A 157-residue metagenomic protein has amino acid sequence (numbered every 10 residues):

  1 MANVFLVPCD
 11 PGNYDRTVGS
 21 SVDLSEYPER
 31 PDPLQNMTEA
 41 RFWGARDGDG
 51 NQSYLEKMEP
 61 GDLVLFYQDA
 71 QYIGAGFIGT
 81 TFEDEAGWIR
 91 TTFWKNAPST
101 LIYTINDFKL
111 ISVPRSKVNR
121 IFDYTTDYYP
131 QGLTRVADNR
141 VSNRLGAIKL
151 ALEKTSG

Functional and structural regions predicted by a protein language model:
M1-Y27, D47-D49, A86-G157: Contiguous surface segments at macromolecular interaction interfaces
Y27-A45: Short, basic/aromatic beta-hairpin or loop at an interaction surface
F42-Y54: Short alpha-helix capping/helix-loop boundary micro-motifs
M58-E59: Short, well-ordered loop/turn sites that connect or cap secondary structure elements
I73-E83: Short beta-strand-centered aromatic/proline hotspots
